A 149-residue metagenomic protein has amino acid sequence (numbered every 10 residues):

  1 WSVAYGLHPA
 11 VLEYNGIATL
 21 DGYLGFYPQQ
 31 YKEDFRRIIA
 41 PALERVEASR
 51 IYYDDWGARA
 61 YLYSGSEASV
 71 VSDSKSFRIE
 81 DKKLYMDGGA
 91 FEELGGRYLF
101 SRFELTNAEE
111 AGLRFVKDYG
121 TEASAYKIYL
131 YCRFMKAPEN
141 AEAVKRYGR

Functional and structural regions predicted by a protein language model:
W1-R149: Extracytoplasmic
